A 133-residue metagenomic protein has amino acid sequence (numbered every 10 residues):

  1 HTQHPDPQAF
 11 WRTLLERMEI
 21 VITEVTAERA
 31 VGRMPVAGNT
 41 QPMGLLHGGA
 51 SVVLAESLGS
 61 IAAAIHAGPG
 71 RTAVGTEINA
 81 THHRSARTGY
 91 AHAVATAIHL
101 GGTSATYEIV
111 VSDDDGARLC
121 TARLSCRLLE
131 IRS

Functional and structural regions predicted by a protein language model:
H1-S133: Terminal targeting signals and extreme-terminal segments of soluble enzymes
